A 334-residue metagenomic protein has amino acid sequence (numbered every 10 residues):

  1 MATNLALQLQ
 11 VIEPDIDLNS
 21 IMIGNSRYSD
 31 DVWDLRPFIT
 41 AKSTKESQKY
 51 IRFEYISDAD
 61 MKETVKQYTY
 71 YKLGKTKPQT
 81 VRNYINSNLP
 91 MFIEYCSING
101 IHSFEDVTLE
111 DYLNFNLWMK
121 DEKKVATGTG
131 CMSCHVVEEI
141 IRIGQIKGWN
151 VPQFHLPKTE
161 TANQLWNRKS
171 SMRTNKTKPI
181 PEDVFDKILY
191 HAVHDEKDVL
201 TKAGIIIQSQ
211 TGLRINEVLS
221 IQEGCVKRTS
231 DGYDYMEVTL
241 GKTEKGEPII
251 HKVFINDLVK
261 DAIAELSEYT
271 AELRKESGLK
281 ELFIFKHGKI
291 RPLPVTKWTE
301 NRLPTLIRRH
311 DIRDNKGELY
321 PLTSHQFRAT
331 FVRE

Functional and structural regions predicted by a protein language model:
M1-A162, S170-R173, H194, I206-Q208: Charge-rich, intrinsically disordered N-terminal extensions that act as flexible nucleic-acid engagement or regulatory
F38-S47, N150-Y190, E244-P248, I284-L293: Flexible interdomain linker/hinge and immediately adjacent N-terminus of the catalytic tyrosine-recombinase domain
I101-D106, L273-E281, H310-P321: Short helix/loop segment immediately N-terminal to the Walker
F104, T108-D111, T129, E196-V199 (+2 more regions): Secondary-structure capping and boundary motifs in well-ordered enzyme cores
D183-I215: Basic, Lys/Arg- and aromatic-enriched nucleic-acid-binding interface segment
T211, E300-E334: Short, basic (Lys/Arg/His-rich) helix/loop patches that form interaction surfaces in the mid-to-C-terminal regions
T211, S220-A264: Conserved tyrosine-mediated DNA breakage-rejoining catalytic core shared by Y-recombinases
K245-S267, L279-P304: C-terminal catalytic core of Y-nucleophile DNA break-rejoin enzymes
